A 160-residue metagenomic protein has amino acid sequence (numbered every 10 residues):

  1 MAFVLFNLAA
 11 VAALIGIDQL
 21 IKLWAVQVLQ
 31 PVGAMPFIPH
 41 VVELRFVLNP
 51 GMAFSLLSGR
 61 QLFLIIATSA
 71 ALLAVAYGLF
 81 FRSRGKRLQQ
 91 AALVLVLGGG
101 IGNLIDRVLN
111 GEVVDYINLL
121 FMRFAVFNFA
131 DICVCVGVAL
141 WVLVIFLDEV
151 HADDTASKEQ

Functional and structural regions predicted by a protein language model:
M1-Q160: Alpha-helical transmembrane bundles and membrane-interface segments of multipass inner-membrane proteins
